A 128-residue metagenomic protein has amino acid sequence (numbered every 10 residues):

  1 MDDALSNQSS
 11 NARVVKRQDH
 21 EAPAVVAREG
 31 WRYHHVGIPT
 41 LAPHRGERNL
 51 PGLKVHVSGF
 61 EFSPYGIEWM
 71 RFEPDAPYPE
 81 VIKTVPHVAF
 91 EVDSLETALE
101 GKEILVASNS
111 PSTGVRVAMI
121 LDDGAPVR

Functional and structural regions predicted by a protein language model:
D2-F62, I67-E80, G101-R128: Vicinal oxygen chelate
V81-A107: Mid-chain, well-packed structural core segment of small domains
